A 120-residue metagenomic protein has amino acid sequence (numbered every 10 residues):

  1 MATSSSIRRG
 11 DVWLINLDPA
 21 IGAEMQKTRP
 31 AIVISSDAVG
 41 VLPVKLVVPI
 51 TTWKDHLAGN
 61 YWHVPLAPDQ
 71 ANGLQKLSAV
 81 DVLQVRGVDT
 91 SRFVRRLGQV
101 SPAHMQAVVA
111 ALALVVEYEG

Functional and structural regions predicted by a protein language model:
M1-G120: Conserved functional hotspots at enzyme active or ligand-binding sites that engage polyanionic ligands
